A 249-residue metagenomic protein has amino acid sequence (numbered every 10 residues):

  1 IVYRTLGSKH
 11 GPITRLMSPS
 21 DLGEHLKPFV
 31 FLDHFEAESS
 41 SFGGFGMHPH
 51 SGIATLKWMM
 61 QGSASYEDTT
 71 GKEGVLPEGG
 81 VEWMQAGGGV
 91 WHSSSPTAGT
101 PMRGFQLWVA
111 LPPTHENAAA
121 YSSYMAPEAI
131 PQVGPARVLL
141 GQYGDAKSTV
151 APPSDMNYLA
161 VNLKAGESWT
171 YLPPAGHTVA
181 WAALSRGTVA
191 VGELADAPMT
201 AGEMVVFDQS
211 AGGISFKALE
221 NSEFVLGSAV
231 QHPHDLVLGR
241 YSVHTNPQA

Functional and structural regions predicted by a protein language model:
I1-A249: Jelly-roll (double-stranded beta-helix
